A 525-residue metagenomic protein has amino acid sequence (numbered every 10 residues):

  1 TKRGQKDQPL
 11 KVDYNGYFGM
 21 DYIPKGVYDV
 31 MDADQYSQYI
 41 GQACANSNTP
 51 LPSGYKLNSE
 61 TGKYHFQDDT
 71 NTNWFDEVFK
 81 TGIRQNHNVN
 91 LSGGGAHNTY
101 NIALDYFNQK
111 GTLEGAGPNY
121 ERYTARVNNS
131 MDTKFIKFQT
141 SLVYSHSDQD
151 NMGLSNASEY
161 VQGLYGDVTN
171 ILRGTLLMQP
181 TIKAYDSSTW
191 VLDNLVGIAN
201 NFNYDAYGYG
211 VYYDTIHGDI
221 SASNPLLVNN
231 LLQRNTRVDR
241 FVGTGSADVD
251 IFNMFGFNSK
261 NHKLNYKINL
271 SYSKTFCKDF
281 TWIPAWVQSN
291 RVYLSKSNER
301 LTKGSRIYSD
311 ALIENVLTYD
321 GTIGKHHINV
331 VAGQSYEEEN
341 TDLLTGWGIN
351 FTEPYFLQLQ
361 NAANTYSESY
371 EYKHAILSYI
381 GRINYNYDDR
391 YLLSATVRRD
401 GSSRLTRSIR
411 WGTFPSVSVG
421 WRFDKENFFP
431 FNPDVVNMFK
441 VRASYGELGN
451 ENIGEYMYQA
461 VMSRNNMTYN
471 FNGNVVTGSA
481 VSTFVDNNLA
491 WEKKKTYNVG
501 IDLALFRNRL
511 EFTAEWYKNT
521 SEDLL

Functional and structural regions predicted by a protein language model:
G4-A116, A184, V191, L195-D214 (+3 more regions): Residues embedded in well-ordered regular secondary structure
Y22-Y55, S145-D214, F439-T468, R509: A surface-exposed, glycine/aromatic-enriched loop/edge motif typical of exported proteins
G26, E60-K63, T70, Y165-G166 (+7 more regions): Intrinsic-disorder/low-complexity loop/linker signature
V27-M31, I283-A285, G346-I349: Short Gly/aromatic-enriched secondary-structure transition segments
F75-M152, N170, M178-I182, R240-F241 (+1 more regions): Transmembrane beta-barrel wall of Gram-negative outer-membrane proteins
Q85, N128-K137, S141-H146, V196-T281 (+1 more regions): Extracellular/periplasmic, surface-exposed regions of secreted and cell-surface proteins
L104-Y106, P284-S295: A short glycine/small-residue-enriched secondary-structure motif
